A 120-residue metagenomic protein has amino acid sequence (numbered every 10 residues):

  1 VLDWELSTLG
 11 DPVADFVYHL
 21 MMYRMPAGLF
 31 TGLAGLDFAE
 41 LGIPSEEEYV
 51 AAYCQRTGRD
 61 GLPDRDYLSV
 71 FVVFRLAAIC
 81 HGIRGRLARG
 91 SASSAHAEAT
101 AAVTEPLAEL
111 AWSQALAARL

Functional and structural regions predicted by a protein language model:
V1-L2, A14: Activation loop entry of protein kinases
V13-T57, V72-R89: Active-site activation/catalytic loop segments of kinase-like enzymes and analogous catalytic loops in related
A52-Q55, R59-P63, L110-L120: C-terminal, non-catalytic tails of nucleotide-sugar-dependent glycosyltransferases
D60-V72: All-alpha amphipathic helical-bundle segments outside canonical DNA-binding/catalytic cores that form hydrophobic
R84-L120: Regulatory N- and C-terminal appendages and interdomain linkers associated with kinase/kinase-like NTP transferase
